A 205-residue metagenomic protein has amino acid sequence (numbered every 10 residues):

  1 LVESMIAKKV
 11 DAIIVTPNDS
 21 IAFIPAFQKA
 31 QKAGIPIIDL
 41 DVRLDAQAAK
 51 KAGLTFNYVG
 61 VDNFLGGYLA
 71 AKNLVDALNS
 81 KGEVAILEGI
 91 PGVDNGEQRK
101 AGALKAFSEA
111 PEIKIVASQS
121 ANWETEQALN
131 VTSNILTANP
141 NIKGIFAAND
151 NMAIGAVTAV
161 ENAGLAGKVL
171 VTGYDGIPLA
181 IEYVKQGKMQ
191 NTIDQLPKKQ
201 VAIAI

Functional and structural regions predicted by a protein language model:
L1-I205: A residue-level marker of the well-folded mature domains of exported/periplasmic proteins
